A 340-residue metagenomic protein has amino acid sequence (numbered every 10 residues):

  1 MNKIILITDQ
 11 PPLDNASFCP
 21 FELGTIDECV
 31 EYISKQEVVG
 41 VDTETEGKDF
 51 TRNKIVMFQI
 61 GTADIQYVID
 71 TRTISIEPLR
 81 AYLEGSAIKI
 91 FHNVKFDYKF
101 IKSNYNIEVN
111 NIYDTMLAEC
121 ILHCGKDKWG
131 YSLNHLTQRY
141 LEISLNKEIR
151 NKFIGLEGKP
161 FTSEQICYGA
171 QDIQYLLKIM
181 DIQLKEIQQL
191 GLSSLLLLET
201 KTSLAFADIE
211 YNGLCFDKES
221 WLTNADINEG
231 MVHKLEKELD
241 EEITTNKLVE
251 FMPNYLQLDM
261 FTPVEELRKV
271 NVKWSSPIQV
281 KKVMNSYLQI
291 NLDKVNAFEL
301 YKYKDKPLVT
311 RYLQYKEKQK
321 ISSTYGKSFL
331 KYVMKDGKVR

Functional and structural regions predicted by a protein language model:
M1-F21, I179-R340: Conserved "right-hand" nucleotidyltransferase catalytic core of DNA-directed polymerases
N2-P20, D49, N53-Q188, L196-L198 (+1 more regions): Active-site-proximal helix-loop-helix substrate-binding element of RNase H-like nuclease domains
L23-E37, R80-L83: A short acidic-Thr-Gly-centered motif at the start of a beta-strand
G24-D27, T43-E44, I74-P78, L190: Short alpha-helical segments and helix-capping/turn motifs at coil-helix boundaries
I33-Q36, S86, Y105, G125 (+4 more regions): Alpha-helix boundary/capping residues
V38-T51: Short acidic, Gly/Ser-rich segments with clustered Asp/Glu that frequently serve as metal-coordination loops in enzyme
